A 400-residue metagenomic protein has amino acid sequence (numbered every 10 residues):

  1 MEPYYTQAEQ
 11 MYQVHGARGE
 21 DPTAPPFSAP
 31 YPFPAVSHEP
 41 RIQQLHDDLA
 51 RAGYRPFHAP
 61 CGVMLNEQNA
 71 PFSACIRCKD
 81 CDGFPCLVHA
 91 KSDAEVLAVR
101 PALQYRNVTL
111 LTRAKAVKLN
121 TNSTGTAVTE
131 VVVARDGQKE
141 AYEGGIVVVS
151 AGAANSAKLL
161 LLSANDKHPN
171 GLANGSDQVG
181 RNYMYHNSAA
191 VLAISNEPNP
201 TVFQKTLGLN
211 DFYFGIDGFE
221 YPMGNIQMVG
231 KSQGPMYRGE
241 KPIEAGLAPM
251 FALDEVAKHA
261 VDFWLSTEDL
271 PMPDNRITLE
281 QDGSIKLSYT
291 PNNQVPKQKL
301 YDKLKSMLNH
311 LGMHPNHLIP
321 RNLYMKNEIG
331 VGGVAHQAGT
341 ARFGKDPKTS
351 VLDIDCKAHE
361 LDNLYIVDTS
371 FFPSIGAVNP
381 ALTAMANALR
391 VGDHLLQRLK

Functional and structural regions predicted by a protein language model:
E2-A116, G330-G333, R342: Conserved redox-cofactor binding core of oxidoreductases
P3-Q7, K299-S306, R390: A non-catalytic, amphipathic alpha-helix used as a structural packing/dimerization or gating element in enzyme scaffolds
H38-I42, K91-E95, P296-L300, P380 (+1 more regions): Hydrophobic (often cysteine-bearing) scaffold residues that line and stabilize catalytic clefts of nucleotide/cofactor
A59, R77-C78, V117-N120, D262-W264 (+2 more regions): A glycine-rich dinucleotide-binding beta-alpha-beta segment and adjacent secondary-structure elements that constitute
M64-E67, V117-N120, N155-K158, K167 (+5 more regions): Flexible loop/turn segments at secondary-structure boundaries
Y105, A114, K118-F203, D368 (+2 more regions): Glycine-rich loop(s) and the adjacent beta-strand/alpha-helix scaffold that form part
S176-K299, V334-A338, V351, H359 (+1 more regions): FAD cofactor-binding and catalytic pocket of flavoenzymes
S374-L395: A conserved FAD-binding loop/helix module that cradles the flavin
